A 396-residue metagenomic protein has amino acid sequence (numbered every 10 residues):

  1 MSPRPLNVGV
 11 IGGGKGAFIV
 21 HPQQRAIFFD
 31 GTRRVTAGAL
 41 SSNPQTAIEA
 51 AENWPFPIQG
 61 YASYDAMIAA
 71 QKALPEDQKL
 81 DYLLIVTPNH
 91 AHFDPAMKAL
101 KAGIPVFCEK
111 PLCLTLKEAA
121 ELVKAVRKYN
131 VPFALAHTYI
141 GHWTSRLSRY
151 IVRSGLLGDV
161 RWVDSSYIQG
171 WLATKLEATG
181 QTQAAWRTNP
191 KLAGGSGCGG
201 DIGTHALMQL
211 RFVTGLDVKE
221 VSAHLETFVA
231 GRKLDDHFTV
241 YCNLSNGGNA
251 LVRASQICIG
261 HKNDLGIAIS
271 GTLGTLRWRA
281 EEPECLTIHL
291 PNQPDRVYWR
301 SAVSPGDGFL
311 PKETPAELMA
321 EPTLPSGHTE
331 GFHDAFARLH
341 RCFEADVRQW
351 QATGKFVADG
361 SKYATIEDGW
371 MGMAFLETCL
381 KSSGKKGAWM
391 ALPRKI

Functional and structural regions predicted by a protein language model:
M1-P55: N-terminal Rossmann-like dinucleotide-binding module
M1-R4, H328-G331, R338-I396: C-terminal helix-rich "cap/oligomerization" subdomain common to oxidoreductases
T36, I58, D81: Conserved acidic residues
Y61-L80: A structured beta-alpha segment of the ubiquitous adenosine-cofactor-binding alpha/beta core
Y82, P88-G141, G155: Beta-strand-loop-alpha-helix segment that lines the small-molecule cofactor/substrate pocket of alpha/beta enzymes
P132, Y139-R232, L286, K386: Predominantly a Rossmann-like dinucleotide-binding segment in NAD(P)-dependent oxidoreductases
G200-C285: Glycine-rich, aromatic-lined ligand/substrate-binding cores of catalytic and carbohydrate-binding domains
L244, L273-Y363: C-terminal glycine/acidic-rich active-site capping loop/insertion
